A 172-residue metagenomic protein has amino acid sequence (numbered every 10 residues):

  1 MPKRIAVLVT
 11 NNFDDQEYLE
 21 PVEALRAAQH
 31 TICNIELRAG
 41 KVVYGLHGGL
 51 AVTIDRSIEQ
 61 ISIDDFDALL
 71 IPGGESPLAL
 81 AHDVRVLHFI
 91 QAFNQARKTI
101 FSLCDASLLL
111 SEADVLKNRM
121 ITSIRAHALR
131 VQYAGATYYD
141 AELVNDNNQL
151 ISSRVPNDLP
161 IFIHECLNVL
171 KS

Functional and structural regions predicted by a protein language model:
M1-I100, L108-M120, A128-S172: Extended, subdomain-level signal for the structured scaffold at the beginning of enzyme domains
C104: Catalytic nucleophile serine of serine hydrolases, specifically the conserved "nucleophile elbow" pentapeptide
